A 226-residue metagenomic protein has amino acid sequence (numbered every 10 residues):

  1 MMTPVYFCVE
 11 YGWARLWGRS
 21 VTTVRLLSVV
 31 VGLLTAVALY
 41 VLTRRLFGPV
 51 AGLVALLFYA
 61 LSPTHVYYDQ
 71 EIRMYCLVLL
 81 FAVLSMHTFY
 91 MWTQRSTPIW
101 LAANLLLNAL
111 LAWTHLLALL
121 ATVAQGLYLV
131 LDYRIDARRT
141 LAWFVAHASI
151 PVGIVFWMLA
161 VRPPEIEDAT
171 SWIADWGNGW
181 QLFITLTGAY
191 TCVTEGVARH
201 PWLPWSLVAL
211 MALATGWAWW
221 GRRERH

Functional and structural regions predicted by a protein language model:
M1-H226: Membrane-proximal helix-loop-helix interfaces that form the catalytic/acceptor-binding platform of multi-pass membrane
